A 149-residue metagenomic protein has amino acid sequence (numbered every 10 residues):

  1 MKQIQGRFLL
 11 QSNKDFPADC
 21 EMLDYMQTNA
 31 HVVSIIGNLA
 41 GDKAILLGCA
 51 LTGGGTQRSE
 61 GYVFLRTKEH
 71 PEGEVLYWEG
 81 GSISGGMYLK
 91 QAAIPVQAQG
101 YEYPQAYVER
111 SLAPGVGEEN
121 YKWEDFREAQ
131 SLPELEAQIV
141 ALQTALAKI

Functional and structural regions predicted by a protein language model:
M1, K148-I149: Short, solvent-exposed mixed-charge patches
K2-T56: N-terminal low-complexity, intrinsically disordered "leader/linker" segments enriched in small/polar and basic residues
M22, A44-K148: Beta-strand-rich solenoidal segments
